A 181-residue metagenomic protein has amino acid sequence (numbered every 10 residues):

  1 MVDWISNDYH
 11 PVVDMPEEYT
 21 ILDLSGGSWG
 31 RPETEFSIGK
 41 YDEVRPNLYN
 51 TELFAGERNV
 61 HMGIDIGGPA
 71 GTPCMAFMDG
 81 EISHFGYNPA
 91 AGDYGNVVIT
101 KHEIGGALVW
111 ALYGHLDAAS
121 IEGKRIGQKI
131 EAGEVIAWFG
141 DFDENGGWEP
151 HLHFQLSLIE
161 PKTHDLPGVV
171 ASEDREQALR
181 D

Functional and structural regions predicted by a protein language model:
M1-M15, E122-E144, W148-D181: Acidic, glycine-rich catalytic/binding loops that coordinate metals and/or anionic ligands
M1-P69, S172-D181: Polar/charged, compositionally biased leader and regulatory segments
A55-A90: Short, glycine/small-residue-enriched coil/turn segments at secondary-structure junctions
H61, H102, H115, H151-H153: Histidine-centered active-site/metal-ligand motif
I64, N96-V98, P150-L152: Short beta-strand micro-motifs in enzyme catalytic cores
I66, G80, T100, G133 (+1 more regions): Terminal peptide-recognition signature
G68, A118-K124: Short alpha-helix capping/helix-loop boundary micro-motifs
A76-S120: Zn2+-dependent peptidoglycan hydrolase active-site motif and core
